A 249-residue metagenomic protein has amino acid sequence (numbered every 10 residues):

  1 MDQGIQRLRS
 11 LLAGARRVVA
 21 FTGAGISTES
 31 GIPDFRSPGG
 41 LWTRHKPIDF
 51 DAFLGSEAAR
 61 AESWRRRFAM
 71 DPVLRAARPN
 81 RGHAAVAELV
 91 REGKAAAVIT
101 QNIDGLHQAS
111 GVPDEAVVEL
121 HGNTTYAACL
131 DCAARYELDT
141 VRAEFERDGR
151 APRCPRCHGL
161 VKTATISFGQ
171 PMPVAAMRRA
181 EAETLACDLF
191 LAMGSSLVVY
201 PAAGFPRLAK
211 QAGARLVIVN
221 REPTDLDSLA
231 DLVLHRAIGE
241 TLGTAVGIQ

Functional and structural regions predicted by a protein language model:
M1-Q249: Conserved catalytic core of sirtuin-type NAD+-dependent deacylases
